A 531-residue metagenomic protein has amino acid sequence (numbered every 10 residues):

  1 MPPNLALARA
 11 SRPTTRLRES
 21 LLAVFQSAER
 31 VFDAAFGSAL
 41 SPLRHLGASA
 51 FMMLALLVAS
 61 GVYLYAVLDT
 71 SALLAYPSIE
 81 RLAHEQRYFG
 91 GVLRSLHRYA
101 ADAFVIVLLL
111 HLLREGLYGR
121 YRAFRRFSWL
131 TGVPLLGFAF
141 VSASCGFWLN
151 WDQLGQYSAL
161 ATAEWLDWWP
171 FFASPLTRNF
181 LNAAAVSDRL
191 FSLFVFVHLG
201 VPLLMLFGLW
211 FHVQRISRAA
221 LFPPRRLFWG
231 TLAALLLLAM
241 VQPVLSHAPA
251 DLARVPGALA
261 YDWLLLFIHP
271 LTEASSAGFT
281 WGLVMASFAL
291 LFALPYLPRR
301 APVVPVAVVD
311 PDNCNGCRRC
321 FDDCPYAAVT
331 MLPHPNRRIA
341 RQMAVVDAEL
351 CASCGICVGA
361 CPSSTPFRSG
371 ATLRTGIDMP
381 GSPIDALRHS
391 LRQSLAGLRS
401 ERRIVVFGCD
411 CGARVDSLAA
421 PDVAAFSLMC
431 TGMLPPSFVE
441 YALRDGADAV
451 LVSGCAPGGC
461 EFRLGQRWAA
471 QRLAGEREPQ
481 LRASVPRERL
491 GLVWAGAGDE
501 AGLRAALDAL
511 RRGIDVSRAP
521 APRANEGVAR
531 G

Functional and structural regions predicted by a protein language model:
M1-R18, G155: Short, non-transmembrane cytosolic segments of multipass membrane proteins
F25, V31, A35-A66, S78-H97 (+4 more regions): Membrane-embedded alpha-helical bundles of multi-pass integral membrane proteins
F51-A75, R403, F407-L418: Conserved oxyanion/phosphate-binding beta-strand-loop segments in alpha/beta enzyme cores
V133, F147, S158-A161, A234-L237 (+1 more regions): Iron-sulfur-associated redox domains of electron-transfer enzymes in respiratory and anaerobic energy metabolism
F172, I268-H269, P311-V329, R388-Q393: Cytosolic juxtamembrane regulatory segments of multi-pass membrane proteins
L297-N313, P333-D347: Cytosolic, positively charged, low-complexity intrinsically disordered regions immediately flanking transmembrane
R299-D312, F367-A386: Membrane-interfacial segments at transmembrane helix termini in multi-pass membrane proteins
R319-A352, I356-P380: Iron-sulfur cluster-binding cysteine motifs and their immediate structural context in ferredoxin-like electron-transfer
